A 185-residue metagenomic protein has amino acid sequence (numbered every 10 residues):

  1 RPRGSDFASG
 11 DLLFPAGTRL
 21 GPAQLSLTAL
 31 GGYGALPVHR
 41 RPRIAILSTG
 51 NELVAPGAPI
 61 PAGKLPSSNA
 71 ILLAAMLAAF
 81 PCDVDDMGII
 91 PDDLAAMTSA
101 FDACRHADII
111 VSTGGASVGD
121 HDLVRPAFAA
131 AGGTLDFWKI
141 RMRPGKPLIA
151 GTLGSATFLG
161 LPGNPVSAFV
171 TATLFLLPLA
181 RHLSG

Functional and structural regions predicted by a protein language model:
R1-D86: Short, glycine/charged-enriched hinge/interface segments at domain edges or termini
F7, A127-G185: Flexible glycine/proline-rich
L20-G21, I89-M97, M142-P147: Short acidic loop-to-helix transition motifs that present clustered carboxylates
P22, V118-D120, S167: Short glycine-rich, flexible loops that bind phosphorylated cofactors or substrates
G31-G34, L53, M76, F80 (+3 more regions): Change "in soluble alpha/beta enzymes" to "in soluble alpha/beta proteins
N51-E52, G115-V118, G163: Short glycine-rich anion-binding loops that position phosphate/pyrophosphate groups of nucleotides and phosphorylated
A58-I60, D122-P126, A172-L174: Short amphipathic alpha-helical segments
A74-L123, A127-A130: N-terminal small/polar loop signature for handling phosphorylated ligands or for N-terminal nucleophile
